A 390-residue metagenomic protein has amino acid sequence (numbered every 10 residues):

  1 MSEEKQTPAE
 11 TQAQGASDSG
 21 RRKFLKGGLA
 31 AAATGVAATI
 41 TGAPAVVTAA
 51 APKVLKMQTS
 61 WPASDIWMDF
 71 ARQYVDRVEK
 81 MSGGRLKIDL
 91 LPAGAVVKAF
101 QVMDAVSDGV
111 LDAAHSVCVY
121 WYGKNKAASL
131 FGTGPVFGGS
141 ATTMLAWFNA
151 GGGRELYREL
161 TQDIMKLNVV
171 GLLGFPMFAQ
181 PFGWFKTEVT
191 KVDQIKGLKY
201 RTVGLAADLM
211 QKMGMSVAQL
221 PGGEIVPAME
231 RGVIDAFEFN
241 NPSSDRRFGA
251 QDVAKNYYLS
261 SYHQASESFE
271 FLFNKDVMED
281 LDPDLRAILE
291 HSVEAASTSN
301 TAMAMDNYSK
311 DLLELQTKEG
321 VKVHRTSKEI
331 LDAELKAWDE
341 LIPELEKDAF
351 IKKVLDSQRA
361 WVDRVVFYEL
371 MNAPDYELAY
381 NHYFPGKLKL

Functional and structural regions predicted by a protein language model:
M1-A9: N-terminal acidic, proline/glycine-rich, low-complexity intrinsically disordered segments
S2-E3, S17-M144, Q162-L390: N-terminal secretory/targeting leader peptides
T143-E159: A gly/proline- and charged-residue-enriched helix-loop-helix capping module
